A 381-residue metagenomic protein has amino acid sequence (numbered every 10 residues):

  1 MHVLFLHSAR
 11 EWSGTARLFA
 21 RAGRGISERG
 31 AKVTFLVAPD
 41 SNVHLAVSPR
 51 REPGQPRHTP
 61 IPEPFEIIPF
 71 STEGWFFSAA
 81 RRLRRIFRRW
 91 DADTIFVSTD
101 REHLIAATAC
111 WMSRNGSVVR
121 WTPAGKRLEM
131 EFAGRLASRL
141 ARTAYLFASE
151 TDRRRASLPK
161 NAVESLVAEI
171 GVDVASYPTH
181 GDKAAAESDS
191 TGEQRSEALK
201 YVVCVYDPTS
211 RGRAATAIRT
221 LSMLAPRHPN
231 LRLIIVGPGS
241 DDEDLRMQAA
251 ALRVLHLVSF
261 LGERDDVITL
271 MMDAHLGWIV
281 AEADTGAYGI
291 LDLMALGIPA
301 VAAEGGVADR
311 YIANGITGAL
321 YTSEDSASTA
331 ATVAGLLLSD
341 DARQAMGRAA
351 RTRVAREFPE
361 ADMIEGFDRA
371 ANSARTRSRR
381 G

Functional and structural regions predicted by a protein language model:
L4-L6, E193-G212, I218-L221: Conserved donor-binding/catalytic core segment of Leloir-type glycosyltransferases
F5-S13, R17-W75, G239-S240: N-terminal strand-loop element at the rim of the active site of nucleotide-sugar-dependent glycosyltransferases
V97-H103: Short His-centered aromatic/hydrophobic patch
A141-D189: Donor nucleotide-sugar binding/catalytic pocket of nucleotide-sugar-dependent glycosyltransferases
D241-D244, L255-R264, L270, A319-L320: Active-site donor-binding acidic/aromatic loop of nucleotide-activated sugar and phosphosugar transferases involved
M272-T285, I298: Acidic donor-binding loop of glycosyltransferase active sites
P299-A303: Short hydrophobic beta-strand element within catalytic cores of glycosyltransferases and related nucleotide-activated
N314-G315, A319-S326, G335-D340: Conserved acidic donor-binding segment of nucleotide-sugar-dependent glycosyltransferases
